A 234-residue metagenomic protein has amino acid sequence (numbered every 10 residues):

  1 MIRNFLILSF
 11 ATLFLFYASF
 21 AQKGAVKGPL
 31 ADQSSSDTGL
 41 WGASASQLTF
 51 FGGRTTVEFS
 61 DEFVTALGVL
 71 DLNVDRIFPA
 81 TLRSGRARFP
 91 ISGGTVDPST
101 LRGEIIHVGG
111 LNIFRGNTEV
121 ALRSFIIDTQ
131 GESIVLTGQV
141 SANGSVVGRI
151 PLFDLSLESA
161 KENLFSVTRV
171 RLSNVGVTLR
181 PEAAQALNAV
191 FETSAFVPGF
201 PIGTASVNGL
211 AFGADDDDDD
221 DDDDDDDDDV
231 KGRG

Functional and structural regions predicted by a protein language model:
M1-N4: Positively charged n-region of N-terminal signal peptides that target proteins for export
L8-F16: Bacterial N-terminal signal peptides
A11, V230-G232: Extended rod-forming repeat segments used as scaffolds/tethers
Y17-A21: Sec/Tat signal peptide C-region and signal peptidase I cleavage site
K23-R102, G176-D217, R233-G234: N-terminal segment immediately downstream of the Sec signal-peptide cleavage site in secreted/extracellular proteins
N73-L152: Predominantly extracellular/secreted and cell-surface proteins with exposed, flexible low-complexity segments
Q139-A184: Extended amphipathic ligand-handling, pore-lining, and cofactor/metal-binding catalytic surfaces
D216-V230: Long, acidic low-complexity intrinsically disordered regions
